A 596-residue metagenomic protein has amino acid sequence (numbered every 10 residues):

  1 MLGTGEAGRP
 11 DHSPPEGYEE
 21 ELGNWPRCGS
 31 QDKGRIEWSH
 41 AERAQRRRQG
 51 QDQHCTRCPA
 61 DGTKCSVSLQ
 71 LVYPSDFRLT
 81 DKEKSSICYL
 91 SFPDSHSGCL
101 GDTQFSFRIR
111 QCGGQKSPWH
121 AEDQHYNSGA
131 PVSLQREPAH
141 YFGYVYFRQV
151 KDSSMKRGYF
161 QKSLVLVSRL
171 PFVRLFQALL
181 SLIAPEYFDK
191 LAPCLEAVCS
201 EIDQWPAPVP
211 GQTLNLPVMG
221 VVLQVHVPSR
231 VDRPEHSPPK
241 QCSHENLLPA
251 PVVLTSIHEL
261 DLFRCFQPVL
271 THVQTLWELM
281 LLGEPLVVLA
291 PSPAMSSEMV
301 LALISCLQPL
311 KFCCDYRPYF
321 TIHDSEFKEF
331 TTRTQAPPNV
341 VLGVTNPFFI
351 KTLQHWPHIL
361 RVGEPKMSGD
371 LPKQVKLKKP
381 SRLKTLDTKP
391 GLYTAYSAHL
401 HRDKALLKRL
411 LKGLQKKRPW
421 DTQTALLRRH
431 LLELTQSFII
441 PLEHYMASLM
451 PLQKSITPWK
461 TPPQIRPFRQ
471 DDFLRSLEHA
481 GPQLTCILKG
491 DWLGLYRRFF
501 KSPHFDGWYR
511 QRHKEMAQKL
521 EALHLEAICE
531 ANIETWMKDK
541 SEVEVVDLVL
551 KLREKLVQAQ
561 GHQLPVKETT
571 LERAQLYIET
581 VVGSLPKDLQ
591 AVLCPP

Functional and structural regions predicted by a protein language model:
L2-G3, P10-S13, G17-P596: Acidic, Ser/Thr/Pro/Gly-enriched alpha-helical scaffold modules and adjacent low-complexity linkers in large eukaryotic
